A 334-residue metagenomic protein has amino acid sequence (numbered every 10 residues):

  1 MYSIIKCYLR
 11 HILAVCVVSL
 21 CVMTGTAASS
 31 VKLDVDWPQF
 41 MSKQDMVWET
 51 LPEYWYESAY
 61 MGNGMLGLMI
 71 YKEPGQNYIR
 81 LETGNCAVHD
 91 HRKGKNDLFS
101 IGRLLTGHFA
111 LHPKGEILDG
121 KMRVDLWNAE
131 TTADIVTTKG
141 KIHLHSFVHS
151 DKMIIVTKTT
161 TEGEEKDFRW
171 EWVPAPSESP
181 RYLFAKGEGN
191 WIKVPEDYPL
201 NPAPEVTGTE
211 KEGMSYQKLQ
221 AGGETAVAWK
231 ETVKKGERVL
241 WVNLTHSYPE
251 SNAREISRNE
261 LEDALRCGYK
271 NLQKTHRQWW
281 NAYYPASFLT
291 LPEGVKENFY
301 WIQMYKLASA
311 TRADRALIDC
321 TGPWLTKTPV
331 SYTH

Functional and structural regions predicted by a protein language model:
Y2-L13: Bacterial N-terminal signal peptides that target proteins for export
L13-V22: Bacterial N-terminal signal peptides
S29-V295, Y300-Y305, D314: Beta-sandwich/jelly-roll carbohydrate-recognition scaffolds of carbohydrate-active enzymes
A313-P329: Extended glycan-interaction surfaces of carbohydrate-active proteins
T333-H334: Conserved small/polar residues in nucleotide/adenosyl-binding loops
